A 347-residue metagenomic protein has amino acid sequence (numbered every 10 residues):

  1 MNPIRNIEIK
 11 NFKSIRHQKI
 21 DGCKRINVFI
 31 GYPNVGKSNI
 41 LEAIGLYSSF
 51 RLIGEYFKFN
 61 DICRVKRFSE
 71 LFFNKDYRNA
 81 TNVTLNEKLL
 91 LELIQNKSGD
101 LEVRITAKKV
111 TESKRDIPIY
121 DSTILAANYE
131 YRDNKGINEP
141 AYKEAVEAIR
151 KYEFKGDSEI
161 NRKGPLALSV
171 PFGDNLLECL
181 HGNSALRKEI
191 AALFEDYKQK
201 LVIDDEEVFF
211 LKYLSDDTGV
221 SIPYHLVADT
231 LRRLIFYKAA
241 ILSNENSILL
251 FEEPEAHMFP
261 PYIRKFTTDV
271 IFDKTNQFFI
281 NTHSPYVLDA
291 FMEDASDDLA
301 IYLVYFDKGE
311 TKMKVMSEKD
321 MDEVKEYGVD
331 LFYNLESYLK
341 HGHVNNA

Functional and structural regions predicted by a protein language model:
M1-S49, A347: Pre-Walker A-like glycine/lysine-rich segment at the N-terminus of P-loop NTPase domains
R5-E8, S48-I248, D307-A347: Phosphate-coordinating catalytic segments in nucleotide- and nucleic-acid-processing enzymes
E245-I248, T275-I280: Loop/turn-to-beta-strand initiation segments
E252-P254: Walker B catalytic acidic pair
A256-P260: Conserved D-loop-proximal element of ABC-family nucleotide-binding domains
I263-D273: Helical segment within the ABC ATPase nucleotide-binding domain
T282-Y286, F306: Conserved H-loop
F291-K312: A short helix-turn-beta junction within AAA+ P-loop NTPase domains corresponding to the substrate/partner-engaging
